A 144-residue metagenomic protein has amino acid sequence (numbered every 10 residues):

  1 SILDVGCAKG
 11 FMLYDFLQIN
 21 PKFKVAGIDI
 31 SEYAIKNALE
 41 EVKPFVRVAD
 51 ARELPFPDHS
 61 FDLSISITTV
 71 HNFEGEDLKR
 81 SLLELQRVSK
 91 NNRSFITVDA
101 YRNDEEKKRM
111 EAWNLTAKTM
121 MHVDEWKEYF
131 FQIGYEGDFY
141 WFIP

Functional and structural regions predicted by a protein language model:
S1, V5-E53, F73-R80, S94-P144: Class I (Rossmann-like) S-adenosyl-L-methionine-dependent methyltransferase catalytic domain, capturing the SAM-binding
I65: A conserved beta-strand element that flanks and buttresses the S-adenosyl-L-methionine
T68-N72: Short catalytic micro-motifs in class I SAM-dependent methyltransferases
E84-K90: Conserved helix-to-beta-strand junction in the class I
